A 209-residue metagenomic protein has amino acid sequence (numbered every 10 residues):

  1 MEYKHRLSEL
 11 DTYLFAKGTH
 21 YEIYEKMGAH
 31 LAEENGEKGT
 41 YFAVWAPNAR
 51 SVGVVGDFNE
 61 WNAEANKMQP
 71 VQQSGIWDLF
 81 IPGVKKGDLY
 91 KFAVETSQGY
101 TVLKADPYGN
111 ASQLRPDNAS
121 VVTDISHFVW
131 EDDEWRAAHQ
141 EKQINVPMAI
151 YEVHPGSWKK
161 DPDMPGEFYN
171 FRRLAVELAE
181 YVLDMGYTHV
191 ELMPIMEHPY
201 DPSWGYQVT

Functional and structural regions predicted by a protein language model:
M1-E37, Y41, V71-E152, S157-G166 (+1 more regions): The feature marks proteins involved in alpha-glucan
V44, F92, V153, V182 (+1 more regions): Conserved, mostly hydrophobic/aromatic
W45-V52: Short proline/glycine-enriched turn/loop motifs at strand-loop junctions of beta-rich domains
V52-V54, Y90: Short beta-strand elements bearing conserved aromatic residues within extracellular beta-rich modules
D57-N62, S97: Change "in extracellular beta-sheet-rich domains … of secreted and cell-surface proteins" to "in beta-sheet-rich domains
A63-Q72: Solvent-exposed serine/threonine-rich low-complexity stretches and specific carbohydrate-binding patches
A137-Q140, A175-G186: Short amphipathic alpha-helices and their capping/turn segments at secondary-structure boundaries
G166-Y169, Y181-T209: Aromatic-lined carbohydrate-binding/catalytic grooves of carbohydrate-active enzymes
